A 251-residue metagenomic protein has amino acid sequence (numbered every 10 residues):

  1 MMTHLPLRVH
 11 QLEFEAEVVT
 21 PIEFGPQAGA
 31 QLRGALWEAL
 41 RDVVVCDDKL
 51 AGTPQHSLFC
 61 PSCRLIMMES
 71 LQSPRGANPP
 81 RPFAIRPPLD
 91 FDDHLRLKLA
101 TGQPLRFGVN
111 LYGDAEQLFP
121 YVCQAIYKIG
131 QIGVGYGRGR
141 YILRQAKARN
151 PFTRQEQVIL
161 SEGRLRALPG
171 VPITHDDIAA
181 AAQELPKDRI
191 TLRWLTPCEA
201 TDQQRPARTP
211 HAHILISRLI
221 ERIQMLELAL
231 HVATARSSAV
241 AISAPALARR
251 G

Functional and structural regions predicted by a protein language model:
M1-G251: RNA-interacting cores
